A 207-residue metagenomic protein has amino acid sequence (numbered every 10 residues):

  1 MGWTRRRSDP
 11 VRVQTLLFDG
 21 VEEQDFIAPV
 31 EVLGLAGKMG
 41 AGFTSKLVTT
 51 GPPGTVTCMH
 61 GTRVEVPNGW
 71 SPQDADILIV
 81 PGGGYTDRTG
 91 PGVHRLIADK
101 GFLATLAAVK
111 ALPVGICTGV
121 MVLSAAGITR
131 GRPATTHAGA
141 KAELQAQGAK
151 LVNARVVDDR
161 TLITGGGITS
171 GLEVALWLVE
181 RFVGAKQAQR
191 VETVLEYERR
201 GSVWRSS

Functional and structural regions predicted by a protein language model:
M1-P113, M121-A125, K141-Q145, K150-N153 (+1 more regions): Extended, subdomain-level signal for the structured scaffold at the beginning of enzyme domains
L17, T136, G166: Small/polar loops that bind or transfer phosphate-bearing groups
I79, T135, V157: Conserved beta-strand segments that form the floor/walls of ligand-binding pockets within enzyme and binding domains
P113-V114, T135, V152, I163: Structural detector of well-ordered beta-strand residues that form the stable sheet scaffold of enzyme domains
R130-A138, L151-A154: Short hydrophobic/aromatic-enriched beta-strand-loop microsegments
A154-T164, I168: Amphipathic alpha-helical segments enriched in hydrophobic/aromatic residues interleaved with Lys/Arg
